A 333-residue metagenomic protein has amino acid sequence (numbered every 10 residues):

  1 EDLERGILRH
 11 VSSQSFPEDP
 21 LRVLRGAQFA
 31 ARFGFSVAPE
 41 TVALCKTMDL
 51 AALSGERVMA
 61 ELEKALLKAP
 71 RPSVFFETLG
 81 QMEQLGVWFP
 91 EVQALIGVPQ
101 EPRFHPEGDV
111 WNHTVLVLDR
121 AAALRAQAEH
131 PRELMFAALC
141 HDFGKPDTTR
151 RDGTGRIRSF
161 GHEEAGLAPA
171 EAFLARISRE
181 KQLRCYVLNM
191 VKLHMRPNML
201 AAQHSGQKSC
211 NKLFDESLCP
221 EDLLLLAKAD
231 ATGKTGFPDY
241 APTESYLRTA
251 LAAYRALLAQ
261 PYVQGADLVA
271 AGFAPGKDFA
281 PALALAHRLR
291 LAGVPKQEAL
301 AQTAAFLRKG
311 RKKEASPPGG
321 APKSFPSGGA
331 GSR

Functional and structural regions predicted by a protein language model:
E1-M135, F143-G161, A165-R179, K277-F306 (+1 more regions): Glycine- and charge-enriched loop/helix tracts that form the active or gating conduit in phosphate/cation-handling
E1-S12, Q28, A172, A231-P317 (+2 more regions): Charged substrate- and nucleic-acid-binding regions of tRNA-handling and nucleotidyl-transfer enzymes, centered on
A94-V98, F136-C140, Y186-H194, K208 (+2 more regions): A glycine-rich phosphate-binding loop feature that marks nucleotide/adenosyl-phosphate handling sites
Q100-P106, R179-P238: Histidine/acidic-rich helix-loop-helix segments that form or flank divalent-metal centers in metalloenzyme catalytic
P131-M135, C140, L188, L218-L226 (+2 more regions): Active-site lining segments that contact anionic ligands and/or coordinate catalytic metals
R132, G206-S209, Y240, K296: Residue-level recognition of alpha-helical structural elements
